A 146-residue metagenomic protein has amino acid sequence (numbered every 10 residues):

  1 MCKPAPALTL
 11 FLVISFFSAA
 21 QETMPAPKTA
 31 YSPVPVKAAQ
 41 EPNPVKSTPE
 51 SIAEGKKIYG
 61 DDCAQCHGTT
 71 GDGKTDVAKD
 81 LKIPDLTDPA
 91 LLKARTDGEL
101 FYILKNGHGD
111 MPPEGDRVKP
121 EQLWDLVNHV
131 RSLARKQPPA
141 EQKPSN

Functional and structural regions predicted by a protein language model:
M1-A5: Positively charged n-region of N-terminal signal peptides that target proteins for export
A7-F16: Bacterial N-terminal signal peptides
A20-Q21: Boundary of Sec targeting at the N-terminus
P25-I58, N146: Electrostatic cytochrome c docking/interface patches
K28-A38, P112-N146: Flexible coil segments in periplasmic/lumen-exposed cytochrome c-class electron-transfer proteins
P44, T70, D85, D110-P113: Conserved beta-strand positions that form and line the central face of beta-propeller blades
T48-T69, L100-N106: Sequence/structural segment immediately N-terminal to covalent heme-attachment motifs in c-type and related
E54-K56, G68, D72-E99: Gly/Gly-Pro-rich "capping" loops immediately C-terminal to redox-active cysteine motifs in periplasmic/lumenal
